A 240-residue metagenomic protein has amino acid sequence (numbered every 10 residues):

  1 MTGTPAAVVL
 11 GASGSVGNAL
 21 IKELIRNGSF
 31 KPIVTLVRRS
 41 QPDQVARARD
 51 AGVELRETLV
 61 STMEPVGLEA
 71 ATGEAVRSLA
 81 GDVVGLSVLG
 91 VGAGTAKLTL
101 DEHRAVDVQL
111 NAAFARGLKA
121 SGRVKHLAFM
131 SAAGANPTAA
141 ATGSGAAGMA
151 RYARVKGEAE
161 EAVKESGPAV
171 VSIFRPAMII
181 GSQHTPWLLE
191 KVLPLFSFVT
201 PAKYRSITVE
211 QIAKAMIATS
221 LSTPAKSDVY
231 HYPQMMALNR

Functional and structural regions predicted by a protein language model:
T2-F30: N-terminal Rossmann NAD(P)H-binding glycine-rich loop of SDR-like oxidoreductase domains
A7-V8, T35, R49-A113, G117 (+1 more regions): NAD(P)H-binding glycine-rich loop region in Rossmannoid oxidoreductase-like domains and their noncatalytic homologs
L10, G14, R104-V108, G145-E158 (+1 more regions): Short-chain dehydrogenase/reductase
V34-S40: N-terminal Rossmann-fold cofactor-binding loop
R39, V91, L98-L100, Q109-R154 (+2 more regions): Conserved Rossmann-fold NAD(P)-dependent oxidoreductase catalytic core, especially the SDR/UDP-sugar
A141, G181-E190, L221-V229: Glycine/proline-rich active-site loop of Rossmann-fold NAD(P)-dependent oxidoreductases
A169-L195, A202: Flexible, glycine-rich beta-alpha linker
T200-S227: C-terminal helical subdomain
